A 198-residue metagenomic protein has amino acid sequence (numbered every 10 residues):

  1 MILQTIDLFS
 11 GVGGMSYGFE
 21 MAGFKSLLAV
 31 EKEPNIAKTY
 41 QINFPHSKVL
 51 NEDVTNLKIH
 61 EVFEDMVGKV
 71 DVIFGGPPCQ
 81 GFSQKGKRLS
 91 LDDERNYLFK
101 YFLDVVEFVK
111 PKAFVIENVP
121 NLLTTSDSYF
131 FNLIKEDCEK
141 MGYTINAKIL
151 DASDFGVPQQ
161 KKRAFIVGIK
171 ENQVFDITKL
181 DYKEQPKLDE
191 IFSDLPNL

Functional and structural regions predicted by a protein language model:
I2-V109, P120-L122, Y129-N132: Core alpha/beta nucleotide-donor-binding catalytic domains of modification enzymes
H60-K69, Q80-L198: Class I S-adenosyl-L-methionine
